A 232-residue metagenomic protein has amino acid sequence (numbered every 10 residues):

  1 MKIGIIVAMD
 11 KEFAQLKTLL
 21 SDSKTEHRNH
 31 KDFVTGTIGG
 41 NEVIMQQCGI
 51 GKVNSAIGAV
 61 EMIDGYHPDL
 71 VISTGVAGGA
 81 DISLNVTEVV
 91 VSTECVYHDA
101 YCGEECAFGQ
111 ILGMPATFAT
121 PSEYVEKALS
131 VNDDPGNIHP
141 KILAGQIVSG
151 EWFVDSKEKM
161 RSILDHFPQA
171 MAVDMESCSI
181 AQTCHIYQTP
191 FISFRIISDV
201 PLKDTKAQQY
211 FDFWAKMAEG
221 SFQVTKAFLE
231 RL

Functional and structural regions predicted by a protein language model:
M1-V60, G65-Y66: N-terminal short beta-loop-beta anion/metal-coordinating cradle
V43-C48, Q146-V148, F194: Active-site-proximal beta-strand elements of phosphoester/diester hydrolases
E61-G65, S83-L84, A181-P190: Alpha-helix C-terminal capping segments
H67-I72: Proline-aspartate-enriched helix->loop->beta-strand connector
A80-F167: Mid-sequence, gly/pro-rich, charge-dense loop/helix-turn segments that line enzyme active sites
W152-L202, K206: A C-terminal functional module that forms or caps the active site or interfaces directly with catalytic machinery
P201-L232: His/Asp/Glu-rich mid-to-C-terminal helical/loop segments that flank catalytic regions of hydrolases
